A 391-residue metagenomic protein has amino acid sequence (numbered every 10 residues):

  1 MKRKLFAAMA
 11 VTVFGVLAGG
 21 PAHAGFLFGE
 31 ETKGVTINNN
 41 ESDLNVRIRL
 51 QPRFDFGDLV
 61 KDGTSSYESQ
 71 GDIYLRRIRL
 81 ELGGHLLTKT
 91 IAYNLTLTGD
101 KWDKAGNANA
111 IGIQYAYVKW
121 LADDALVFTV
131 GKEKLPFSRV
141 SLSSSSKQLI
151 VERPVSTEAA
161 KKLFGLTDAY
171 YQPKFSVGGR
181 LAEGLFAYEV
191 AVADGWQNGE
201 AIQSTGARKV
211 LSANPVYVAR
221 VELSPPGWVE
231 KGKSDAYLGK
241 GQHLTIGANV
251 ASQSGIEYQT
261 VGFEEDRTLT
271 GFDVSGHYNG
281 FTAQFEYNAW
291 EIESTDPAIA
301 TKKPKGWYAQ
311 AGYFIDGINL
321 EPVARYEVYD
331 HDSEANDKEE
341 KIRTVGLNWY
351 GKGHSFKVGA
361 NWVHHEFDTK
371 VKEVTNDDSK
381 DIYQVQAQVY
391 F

Functional and structural regions predicted by a protein language model:
M1-M9: Bacterial N-terminal signal peptides that target proteins for export
V11-T12, A22: Cleavable N-terminal signal peptides
L17-A24: Sec/Tat signal peptide C-region and signal peptidase I cleavage site
F26-E31, N39, L59, S65-Y67 (+5 more regions): Outer-membrane beta-barrel pore domains
F26-N198, A213-G227, K303, Y308-D332 (+2 more regions): Outer membrane beta-barrel
L142, E189-A191, G199-A207, K231-G232 (+1 more regions): A short secondary-structure junction signal
W196-E200, Q253-S254: C-terminal ends of transmembrane alpha-helices and the immediately adjacent extracellular/lumenal or cytosolic loop
Q203-V250: Loop-centered beta-sheet repeat module
